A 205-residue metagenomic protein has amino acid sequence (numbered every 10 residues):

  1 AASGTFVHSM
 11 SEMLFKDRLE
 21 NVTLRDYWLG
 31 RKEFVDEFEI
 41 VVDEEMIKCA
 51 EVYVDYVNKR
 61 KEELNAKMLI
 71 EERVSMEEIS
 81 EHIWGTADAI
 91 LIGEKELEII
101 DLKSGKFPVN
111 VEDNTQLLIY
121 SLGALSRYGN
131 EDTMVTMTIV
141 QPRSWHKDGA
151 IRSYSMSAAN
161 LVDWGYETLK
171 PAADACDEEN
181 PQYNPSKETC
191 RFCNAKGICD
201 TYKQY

Functional and structural regions predicted by a protein language model:
A1-L97, M134-T136, D148-A150: Metal-dependent nuclease catalytic cores that hydrolyze phosphodiester bonds in DNA/RNA, characterized by
S3-V7, M46-C49, Q116, A158-T168 (+1 more regions): Alpha-helical structural motif
G4-E12, T115-L118, K187-R191: Non-catalytic, well-ordered alpha-helical scaffold segments
E12, K16, E167-Y205: Accessory terminal regions of nucleic-acid processing enzymes
N65-A175: Mg2+/Mn2+-dependent nuclease catalytic core
